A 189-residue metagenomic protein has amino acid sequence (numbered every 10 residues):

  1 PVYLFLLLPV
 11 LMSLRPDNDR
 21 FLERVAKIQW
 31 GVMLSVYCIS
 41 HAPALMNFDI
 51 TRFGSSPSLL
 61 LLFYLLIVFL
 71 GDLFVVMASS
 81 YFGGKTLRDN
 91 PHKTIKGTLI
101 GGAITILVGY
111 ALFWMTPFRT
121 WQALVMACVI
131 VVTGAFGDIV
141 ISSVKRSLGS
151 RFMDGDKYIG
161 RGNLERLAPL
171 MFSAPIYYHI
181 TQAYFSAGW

Functional and structural regions predicted by a protein language model:
P1-V129, G188: Membrane-embedded alpha-helical bundles of polytopic integral membrane proteins
V2, V10, L170, A174-I176: Hydrophobic residues in alpha-helical membrane-spanning segments
L66-L87, V132-A174: Acidic (Asp/Glu-rich) catalytic motifs at the cytosolic membrane interface
T105-I106, P169, S173, Q182: Hydrophobic transmembrane alpha-helices of multi-pass small-molecule transporters
V108, L112, I176-T181: Hydrophobic alpha-helical transmembrane segments that constitute the membrane-spanning cores of multi-pass membrane
H179-W189: Juxtamembrane boundary at the C-terminal end of a transmembrane helix
